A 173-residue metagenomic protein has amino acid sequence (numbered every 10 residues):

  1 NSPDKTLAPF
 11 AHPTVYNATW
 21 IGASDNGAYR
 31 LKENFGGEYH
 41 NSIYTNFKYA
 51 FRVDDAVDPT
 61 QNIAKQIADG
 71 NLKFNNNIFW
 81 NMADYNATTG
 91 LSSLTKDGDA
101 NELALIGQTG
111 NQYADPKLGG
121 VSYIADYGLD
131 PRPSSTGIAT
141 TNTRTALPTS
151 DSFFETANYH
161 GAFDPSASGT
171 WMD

Functional and structural regions predicted by a protein language model:
N1-D173: Extracellular beta-rich repeat passengers
